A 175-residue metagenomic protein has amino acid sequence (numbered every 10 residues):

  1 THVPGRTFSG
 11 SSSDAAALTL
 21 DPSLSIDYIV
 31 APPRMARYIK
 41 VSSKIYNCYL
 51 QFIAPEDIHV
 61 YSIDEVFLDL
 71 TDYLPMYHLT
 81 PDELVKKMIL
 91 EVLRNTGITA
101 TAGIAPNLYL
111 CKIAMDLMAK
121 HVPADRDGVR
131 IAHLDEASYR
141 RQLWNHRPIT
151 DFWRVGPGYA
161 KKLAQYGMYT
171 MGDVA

Functional and structural regions predicted by a protein language model:
T1-A175: Gly/Gly-Pro- and Ser/Thr-rich, intrinsically disordered tail segments characteristic of DNA damage-repair and tolerance
